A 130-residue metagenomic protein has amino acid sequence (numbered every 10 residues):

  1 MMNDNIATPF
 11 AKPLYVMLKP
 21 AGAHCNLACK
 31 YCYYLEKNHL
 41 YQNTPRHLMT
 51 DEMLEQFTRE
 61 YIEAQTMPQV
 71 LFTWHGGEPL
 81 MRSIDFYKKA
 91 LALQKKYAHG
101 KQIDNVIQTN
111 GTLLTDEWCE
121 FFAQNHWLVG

Functional and structural regions predicted by a protein language model:
M1-K19, Q65-M67: N-terminal [4Fe-4S]-dependent radical SAM core
F10-E52: Canonical Radical SAM [4Fe-4S] cluster-binding loop centered on the CxxxCxxC motif and its immediate flanking residues
P20, G76-G77, T109: Short glycine-centered, acidic/aromatic-flanked micro-motifs in structured strand/loop junctions that mark active-site
C25, C29, W74, I107: Conserved, mostly hydrophobic/aromatic
L40-Q42, F72-G77: Short acidic, glycine/Ser/Thr-rich loop/turn "cap" segments at secondary-structure junctions
T44-L48, E78-M81, V106: Alpha-helix capping and helix-loop boundary segments enriched in small/acidic/polar residues
T58-T73, R82-G130: Radical SAM/AdoMet-radical enzyme domain recognition
